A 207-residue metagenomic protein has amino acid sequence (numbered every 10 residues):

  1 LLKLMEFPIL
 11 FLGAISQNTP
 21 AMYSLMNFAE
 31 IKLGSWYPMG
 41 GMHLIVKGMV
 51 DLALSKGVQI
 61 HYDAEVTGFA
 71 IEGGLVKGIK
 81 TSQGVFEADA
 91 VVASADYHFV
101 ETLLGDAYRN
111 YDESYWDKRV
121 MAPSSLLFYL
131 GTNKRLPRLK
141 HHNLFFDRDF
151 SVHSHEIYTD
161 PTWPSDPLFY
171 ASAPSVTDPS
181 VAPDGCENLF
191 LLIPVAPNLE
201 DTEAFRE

Functional and structural regions predicted by a protein language model:
L1-N18: Rossmann-like flavin
F7-P8, A29-Y37, S125, P194-F205: Glycine- and acidic
Q17-N27: Active-site-proximal loop/short-helix segments that contain or immediately flank catalytic acid/base residue(s)
L25-S82, D89: Helical element adjacent to the flavin cofactor pocket in flavoenzyme catalytic cores
P38-M42, V46, Y97, R119 (+2 more regions): Generic structural signal for well-ordered, non-membrane alpha-helical segments in soluble metabolic enzymes
T67-P183: Mid-domain catalytic core of redox enzymes that form a hydrophobic substrate pocket/lid adjacent to a catalytic redox
Y170-A171, S175-E207: FAD-dependent oxidoreductase catalytic-site/capping-region signature
